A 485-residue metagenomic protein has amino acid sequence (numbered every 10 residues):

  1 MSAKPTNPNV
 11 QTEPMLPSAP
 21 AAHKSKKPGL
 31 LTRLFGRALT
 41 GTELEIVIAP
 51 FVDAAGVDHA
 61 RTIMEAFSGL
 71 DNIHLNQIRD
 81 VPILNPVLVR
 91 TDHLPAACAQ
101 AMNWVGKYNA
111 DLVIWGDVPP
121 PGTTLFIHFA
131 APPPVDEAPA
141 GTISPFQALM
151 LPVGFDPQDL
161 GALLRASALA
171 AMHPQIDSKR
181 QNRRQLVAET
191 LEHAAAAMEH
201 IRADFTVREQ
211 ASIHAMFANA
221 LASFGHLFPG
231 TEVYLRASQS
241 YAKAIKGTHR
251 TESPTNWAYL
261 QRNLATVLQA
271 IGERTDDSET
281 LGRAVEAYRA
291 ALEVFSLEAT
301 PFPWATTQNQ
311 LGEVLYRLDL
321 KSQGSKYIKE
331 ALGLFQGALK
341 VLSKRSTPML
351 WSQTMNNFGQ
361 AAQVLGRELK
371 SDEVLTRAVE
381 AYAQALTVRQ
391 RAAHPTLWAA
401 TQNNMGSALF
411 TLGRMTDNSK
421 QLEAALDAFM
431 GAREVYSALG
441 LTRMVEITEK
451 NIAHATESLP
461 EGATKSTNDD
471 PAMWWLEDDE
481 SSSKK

Functional and structural regions predicted by a protein language model:
S2-M64: A structural "domain/chain start" motif
L39-A99: Short beta-strand->alpha-helix linker/helix-N-cap micro-motif that forms a surface specificity/interaction loop
L94-P95, Q100-A166: Amphipathic beta-strand/beta-sheet edge segments enriched in Tyr/Trp
P133-E209, I213: C-terminal/domain-edge helix-coil "capping" segments
P152-P157, A195-Q210, L227-F228, K243-W257 (+6 more regions): Flexible helix-coil transition and linker loops at the boundaries of alpha-helical arrays
M172-E189, A222-L235, Q269-G282, Y316-E330 (+3 more regions): Short coil/turn connectors between adjacent alpha-helices in alpha-solenoid helical repeat scaffolds
V187, L191-A194, Y234, Y241 (+13 more regions): Hydrophobic/aromatic packing residues within the alpha-helices of TPR/SEL1-like helical repeat arrays
E209-H226, T255-E273, F302-R317, M349-V364 (+2 more regions): Conserved alpha-helical positions within TPR/SEL1-like repeat arrays
